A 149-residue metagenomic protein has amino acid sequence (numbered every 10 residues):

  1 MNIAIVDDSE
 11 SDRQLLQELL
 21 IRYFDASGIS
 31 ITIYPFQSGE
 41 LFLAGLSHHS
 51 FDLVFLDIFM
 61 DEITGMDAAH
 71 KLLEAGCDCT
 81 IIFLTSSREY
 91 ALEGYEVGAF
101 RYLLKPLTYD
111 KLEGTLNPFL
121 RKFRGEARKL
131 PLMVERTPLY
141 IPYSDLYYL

Functional and structural regions predicted by a protein language model:
M1-A4: Non-catalytic signal-transmission and effector/linker regions of two-component phosphorelay proteins
V6-D7, F36, V54: Conserved sequence signature across two-component system core domains
D7-S9, S86: Acidic di-acidic motifs
E10-Y34, E74: Two-component/phosphorelay signaling modules centered on CheY-like receiver
Y34-F36, L103: General small-molecule cofactor/ligand-binding pocket signal
L41-R124: CheY-like receiver
K111-L149: Conserved binding/recognition cores within well-folded domains
